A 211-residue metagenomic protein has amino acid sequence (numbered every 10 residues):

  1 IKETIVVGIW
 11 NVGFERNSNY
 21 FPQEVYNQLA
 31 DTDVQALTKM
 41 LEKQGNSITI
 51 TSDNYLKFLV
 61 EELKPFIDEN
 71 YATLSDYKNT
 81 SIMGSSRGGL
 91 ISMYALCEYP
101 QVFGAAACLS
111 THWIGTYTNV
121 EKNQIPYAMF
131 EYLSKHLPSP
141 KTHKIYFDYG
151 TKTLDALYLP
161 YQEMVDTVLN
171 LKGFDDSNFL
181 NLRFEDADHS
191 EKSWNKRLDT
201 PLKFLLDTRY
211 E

Functional and structural regions predicted by a protein language model:
I1-E211: Non-catalytic cap/lid and distal C-terminal segments of serine-dependent acyl enzymes
